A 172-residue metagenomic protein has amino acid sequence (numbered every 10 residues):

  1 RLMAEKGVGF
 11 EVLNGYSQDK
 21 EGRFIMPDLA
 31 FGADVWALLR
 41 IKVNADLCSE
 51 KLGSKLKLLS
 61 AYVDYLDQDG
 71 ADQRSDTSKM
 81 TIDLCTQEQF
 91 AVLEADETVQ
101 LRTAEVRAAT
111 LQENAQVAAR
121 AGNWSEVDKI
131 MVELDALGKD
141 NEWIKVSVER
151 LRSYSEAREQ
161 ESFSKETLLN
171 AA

Functional and structural regions predicted by a protein language model:
R1-R74: Acidic, polar loop-rich interaction surfaces within structured domains
V43-A172: Long, acidic serine/threonine- and proline-rich intrinsically disordered regions
